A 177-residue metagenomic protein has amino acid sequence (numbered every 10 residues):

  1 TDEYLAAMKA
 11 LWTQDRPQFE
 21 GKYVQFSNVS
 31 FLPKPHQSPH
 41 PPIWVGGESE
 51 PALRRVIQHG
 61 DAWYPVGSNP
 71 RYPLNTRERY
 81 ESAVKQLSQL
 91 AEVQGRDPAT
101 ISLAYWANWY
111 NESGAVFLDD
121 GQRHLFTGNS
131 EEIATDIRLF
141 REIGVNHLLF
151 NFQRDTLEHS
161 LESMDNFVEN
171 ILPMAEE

Functional and structural regions predicted by a protein language model:
T1-E177: Active-site-adjacent structural elements that line small-molecule/cofactor binding pockets in enzymes
